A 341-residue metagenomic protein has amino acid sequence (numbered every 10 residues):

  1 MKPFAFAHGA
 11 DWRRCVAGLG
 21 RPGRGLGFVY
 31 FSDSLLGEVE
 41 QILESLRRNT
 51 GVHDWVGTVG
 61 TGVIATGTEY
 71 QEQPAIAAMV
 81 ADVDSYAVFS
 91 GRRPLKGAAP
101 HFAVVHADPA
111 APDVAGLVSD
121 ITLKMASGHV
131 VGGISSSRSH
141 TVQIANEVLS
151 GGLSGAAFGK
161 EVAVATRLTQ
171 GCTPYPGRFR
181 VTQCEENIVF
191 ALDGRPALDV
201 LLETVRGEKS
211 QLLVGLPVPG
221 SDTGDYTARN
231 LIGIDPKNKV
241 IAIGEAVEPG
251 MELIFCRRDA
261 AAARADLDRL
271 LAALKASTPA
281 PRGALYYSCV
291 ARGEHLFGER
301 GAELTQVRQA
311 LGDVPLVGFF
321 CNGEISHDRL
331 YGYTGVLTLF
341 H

Functional and structural regions predicted by a protein language model:
M1-D54, T58-F297, G301-A310, V314 (+1 more regions): Small-residue-enriched flexible segments
